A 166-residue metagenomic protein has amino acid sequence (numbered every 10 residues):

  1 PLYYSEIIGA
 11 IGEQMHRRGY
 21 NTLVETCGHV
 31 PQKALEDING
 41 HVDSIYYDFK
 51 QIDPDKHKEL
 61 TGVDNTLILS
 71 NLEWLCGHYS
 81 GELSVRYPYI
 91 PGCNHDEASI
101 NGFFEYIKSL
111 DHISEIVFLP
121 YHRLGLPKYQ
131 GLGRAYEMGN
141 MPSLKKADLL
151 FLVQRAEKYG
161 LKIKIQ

Functional and structural regions predicted by a protein language model:
P1-L124: Conserved AdoMet/S-adenosylmethionine-binding subsite of the radical SAM
P91-Q166: Auxiliary Fe-S-binding modules of radical SAM enzymes
